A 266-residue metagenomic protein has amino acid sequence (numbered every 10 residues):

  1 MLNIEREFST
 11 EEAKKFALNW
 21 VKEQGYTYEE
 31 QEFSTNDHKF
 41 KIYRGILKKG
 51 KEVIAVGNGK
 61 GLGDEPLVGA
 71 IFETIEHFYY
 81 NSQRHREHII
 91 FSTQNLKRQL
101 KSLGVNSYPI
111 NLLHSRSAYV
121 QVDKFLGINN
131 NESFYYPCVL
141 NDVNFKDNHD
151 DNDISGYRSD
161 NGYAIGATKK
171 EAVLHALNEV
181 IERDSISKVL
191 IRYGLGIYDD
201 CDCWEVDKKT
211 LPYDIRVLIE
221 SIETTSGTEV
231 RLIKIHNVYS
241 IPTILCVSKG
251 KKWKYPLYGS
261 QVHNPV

Functional and structural regions predicted by a protein language model:
M1-V266: Helix-coil modules at protein/domain termini and other flexible surface or pore-lining loops, especially C-terminal
